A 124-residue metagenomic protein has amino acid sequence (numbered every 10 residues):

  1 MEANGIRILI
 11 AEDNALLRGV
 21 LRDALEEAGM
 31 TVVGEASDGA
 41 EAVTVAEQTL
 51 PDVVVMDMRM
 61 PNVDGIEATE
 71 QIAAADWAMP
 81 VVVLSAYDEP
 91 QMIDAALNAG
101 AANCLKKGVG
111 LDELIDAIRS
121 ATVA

Functional and structural regions predicted by a protein language model:
E12: Conserved acidic carboxylate
A15-G34: Two-component/phosphorelay signaling modules centered on CheY-like receiver
D38-E41, V63-E67: Acidic catalytic/metal-coordinating carboxylates
T49-V55: Active-site beta3 strand of CheY-like receiver
M60: Receiver (REC) domain active-site loop signature in two-component systems and cognate sites in sensor histidine kinases
E67, D88-L105, V109: Alpha4 helix (beta4-alpha4-beta5 surface) of REC/receiver domains from two-component response regulators
Q91, V109-T122: C-terminal output helix
